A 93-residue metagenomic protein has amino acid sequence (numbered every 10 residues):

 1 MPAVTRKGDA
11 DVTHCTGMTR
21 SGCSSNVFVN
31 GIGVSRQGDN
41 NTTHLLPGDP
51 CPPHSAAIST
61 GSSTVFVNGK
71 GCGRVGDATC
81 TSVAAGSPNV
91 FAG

Functional and structural regions predicted by a protein language model:
M1-G93: Intrinsically disordered, low-complexity proline/glycine-rich segments
